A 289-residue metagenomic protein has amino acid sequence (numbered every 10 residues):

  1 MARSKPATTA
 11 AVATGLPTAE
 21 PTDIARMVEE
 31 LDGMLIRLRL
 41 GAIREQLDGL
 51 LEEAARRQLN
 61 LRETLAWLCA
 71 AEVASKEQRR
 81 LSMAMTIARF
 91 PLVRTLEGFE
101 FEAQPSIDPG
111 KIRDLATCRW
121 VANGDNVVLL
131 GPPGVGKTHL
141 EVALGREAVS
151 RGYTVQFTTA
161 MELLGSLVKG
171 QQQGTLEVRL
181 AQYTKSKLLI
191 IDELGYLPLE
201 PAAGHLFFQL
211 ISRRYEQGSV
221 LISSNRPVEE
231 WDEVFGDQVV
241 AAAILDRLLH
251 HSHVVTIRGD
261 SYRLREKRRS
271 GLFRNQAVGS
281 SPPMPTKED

Functional and structural regions predicted by a protein language model:
M1-E29, G33, G271-D289: Intrinsically disordered, low-complexity and often Lys/Arg-enriched segments
E29, G33-I36, E45-D48, A66-W67 (+9 more regions): Solvent-exposed alpha-helical segments within well-ordered globular domains of core cellular machineries
E30-G33, G49-E53, G98, N126-L130 (+1 more regions): Short hinge/gating elements
D32, I36, L40-L92: Interdomain "pre-motor" coupling segment immediately N-terminal to P-loop NTPase/helicase cores
E52, M83-T86, F90, E97-V127: Pre-Walker A (pre-P-loop) alpha-helix and adjacent loop at the N terminus of AAA/AAA+ ATPase modules, a conserved
I107-K185, D232-V234: Conserved P-loop
T154-T158, E162-L188, L194-D289: Replace "adjacent to P-loop NTPase cores in ATP/GTP-dependent enzymes" with "adjacent to NTP-binding cores
